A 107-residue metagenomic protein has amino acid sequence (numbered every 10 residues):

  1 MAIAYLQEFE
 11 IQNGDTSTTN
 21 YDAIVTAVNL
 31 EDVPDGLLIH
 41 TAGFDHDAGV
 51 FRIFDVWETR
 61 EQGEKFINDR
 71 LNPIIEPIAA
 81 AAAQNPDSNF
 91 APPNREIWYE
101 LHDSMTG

Functional and structural regions predicted by a protein language model:
M1-N72, A83-G107: Short S/T/G/P-rich N-terminal loop/turn motif that feeds into the first structured element of a domain
